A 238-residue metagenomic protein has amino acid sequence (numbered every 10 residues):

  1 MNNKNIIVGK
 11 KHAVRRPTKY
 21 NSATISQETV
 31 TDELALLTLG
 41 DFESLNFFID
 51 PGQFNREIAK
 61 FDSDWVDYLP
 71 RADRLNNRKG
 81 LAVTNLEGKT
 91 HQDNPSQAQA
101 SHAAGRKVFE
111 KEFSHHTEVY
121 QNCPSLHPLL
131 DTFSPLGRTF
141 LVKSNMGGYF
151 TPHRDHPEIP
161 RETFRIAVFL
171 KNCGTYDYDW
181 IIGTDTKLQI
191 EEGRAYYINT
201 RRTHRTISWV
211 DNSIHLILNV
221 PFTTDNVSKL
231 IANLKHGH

Functional and structural regions predicted by a protein language model:
M1-L129: Non-heme Fe(II)/2-oxoglutarate
F140-P160: Conserved short histidine dyad/triad with adjacent acidic residue
K143, I159-Y176: Short, conserved beta-strand element in jelly-roll/cupin
F164-L170, A195-Y197, D211-K229: A short hydrophobic beta-strand segment most commonly corresponding to one strand of the jelly-roll/cupin
F169-E191: A short beta-strand-loop-beta hairpin characteristic of the jelly-roll/cupin
L188-T203: Conserved metal-binding segment of the jelly-roll/cupin
H204-W209: Asparagine-centered strand-capping/turn motif at beta-strand->loop junctions
I231-H238: Acidic, carboxylate-rich catalytic segments that either coordinate divalent cations
